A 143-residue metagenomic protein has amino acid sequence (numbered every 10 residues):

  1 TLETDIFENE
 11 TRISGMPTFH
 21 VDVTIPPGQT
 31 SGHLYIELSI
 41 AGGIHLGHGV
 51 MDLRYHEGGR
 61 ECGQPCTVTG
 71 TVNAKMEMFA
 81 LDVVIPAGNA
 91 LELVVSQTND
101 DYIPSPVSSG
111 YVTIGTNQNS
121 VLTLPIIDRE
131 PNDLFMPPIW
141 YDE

Functional and structural regions predicted by a protein language model:
T1-E143: Intrinsically disordered, low-complexity Ser/Thr/Gly-rich stretches
